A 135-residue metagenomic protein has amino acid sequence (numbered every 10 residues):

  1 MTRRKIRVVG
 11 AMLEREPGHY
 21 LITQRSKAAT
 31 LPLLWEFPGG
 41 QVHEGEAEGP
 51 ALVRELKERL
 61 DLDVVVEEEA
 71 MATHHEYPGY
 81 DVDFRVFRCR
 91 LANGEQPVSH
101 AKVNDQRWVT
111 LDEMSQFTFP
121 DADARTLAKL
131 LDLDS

Functional and structural regions predicted by a protein language model:
M1-Y20, Q41, A72: Conserved N-terminal beta-strand and adjoining loop/helix that marks the start of the Nudix/MutT-like hydrolase domain
I6, R15, D63, T73-P97 (+3 more regions): Active-site-adjacent beta-strand/loop module that shapes the phosphate/pyrophosphate-binding cleft
H19-E58: Conserved Nudix-box catalytic region and its N-terminal flanking loop in Nudix hydrolases and closely related
P32, Y80, Q96-S135: Nudix hydrolase/Nudix homology domain
V42-H43, H75-E76, E113-S115: Short histidine/acidic/glycine/proline-rich micro-motifs that form metal- and phosphate-coordinating active-site loops
R59-V66: Short secondary-structure junctions
